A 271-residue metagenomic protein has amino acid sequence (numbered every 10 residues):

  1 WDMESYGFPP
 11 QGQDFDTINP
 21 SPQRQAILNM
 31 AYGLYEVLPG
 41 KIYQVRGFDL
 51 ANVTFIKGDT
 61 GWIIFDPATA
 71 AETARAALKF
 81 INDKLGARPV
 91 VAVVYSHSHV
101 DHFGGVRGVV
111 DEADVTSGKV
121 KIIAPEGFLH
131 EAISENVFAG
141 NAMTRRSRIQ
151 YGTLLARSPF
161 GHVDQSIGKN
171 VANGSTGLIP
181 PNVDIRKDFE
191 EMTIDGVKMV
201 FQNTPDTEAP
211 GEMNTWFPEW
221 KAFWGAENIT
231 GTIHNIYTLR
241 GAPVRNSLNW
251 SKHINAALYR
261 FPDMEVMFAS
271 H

Functional and structural regions predicted by a protein language model:
W1-M30: N-terminal pre-domain segments of enzymes
I27-R88, M213-F217, K221-E227: Conserved beta-strand hairpin/beta-sheet module of binuclear metal-dependent hydrolase folds, prominently
V37, I123, L129-P205, P210-G211 (+1 more regions): Metallo-beta-lactamase
G61-I63, T69-A71, S175-N182, F189-T193 (+1 more regions): Metallo-beta-lactamase
V90-F103: Metallo-beta-lactamase
H99-D101, F128, I229: Catalytic metal-binding/acid-base residues of hydrolase active sites
H102-V115: Metal-dependent catalytic neighborhoods of phosphoester/phosphodiester hydrolases
T116-V120: A short helix->loop->beta-strand "cap" motif at the edges of active sites that frequently abuts
